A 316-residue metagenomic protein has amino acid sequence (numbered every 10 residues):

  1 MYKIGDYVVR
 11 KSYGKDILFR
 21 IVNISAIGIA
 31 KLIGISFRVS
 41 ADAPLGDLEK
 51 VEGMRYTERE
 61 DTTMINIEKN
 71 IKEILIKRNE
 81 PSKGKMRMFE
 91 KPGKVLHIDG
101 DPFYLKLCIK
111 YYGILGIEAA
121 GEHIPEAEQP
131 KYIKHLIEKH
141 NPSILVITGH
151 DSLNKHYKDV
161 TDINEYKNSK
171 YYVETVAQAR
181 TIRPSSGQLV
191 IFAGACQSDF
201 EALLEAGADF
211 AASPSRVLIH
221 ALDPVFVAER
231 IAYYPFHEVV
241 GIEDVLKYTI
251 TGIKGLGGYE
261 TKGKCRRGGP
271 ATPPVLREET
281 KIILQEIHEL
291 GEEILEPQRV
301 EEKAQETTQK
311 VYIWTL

Functional and structural regions predicted by a protein language model:
M1-Y13: Short coil-to-beta transition motif at edge beta-strands of beta-rich domains
K15-S25: Short beta-strand-centered aromatic/proline hotspots
G28-I35: Short, solvent-exposed secondary-structure boundary/capping segments
S36-K83: Intrinsically disordered, low-complexity, charged/polar segments
I109-A120: Short helix-loop-beta junction
I137-H150, A208: Proline-aspartate-enriched helix->loop->beta-strand connector
V173-I219: Catalytic cores of nucleophile-dependent amide-cleaving enzymes
I191-D209, C265-L316: Charge-patterned, long linear interaction tracts outside catalytic cores
